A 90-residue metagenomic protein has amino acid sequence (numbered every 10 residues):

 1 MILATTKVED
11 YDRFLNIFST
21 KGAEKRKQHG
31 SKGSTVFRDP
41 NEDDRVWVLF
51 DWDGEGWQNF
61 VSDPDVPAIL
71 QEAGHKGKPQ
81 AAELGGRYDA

Functional and structural regions predicted by a protein language model:
M1-V8, S34-D63: Short, well-ordered beta-strand segments in beta-rich or mixed alpha/beta enzyme and ligand-binding folds
D10-G33, P64-I69: Short amphipathic alpha-helical segments
R13-N16, T20, D39, W52 (+3 more regions): Intrinsically disordered, low-complexity regions enriched in small/polar residues
H29-V46, I69-A90: Glycine-rich beta-strand-turn "strand-cap" elements at beta-sheet edges
